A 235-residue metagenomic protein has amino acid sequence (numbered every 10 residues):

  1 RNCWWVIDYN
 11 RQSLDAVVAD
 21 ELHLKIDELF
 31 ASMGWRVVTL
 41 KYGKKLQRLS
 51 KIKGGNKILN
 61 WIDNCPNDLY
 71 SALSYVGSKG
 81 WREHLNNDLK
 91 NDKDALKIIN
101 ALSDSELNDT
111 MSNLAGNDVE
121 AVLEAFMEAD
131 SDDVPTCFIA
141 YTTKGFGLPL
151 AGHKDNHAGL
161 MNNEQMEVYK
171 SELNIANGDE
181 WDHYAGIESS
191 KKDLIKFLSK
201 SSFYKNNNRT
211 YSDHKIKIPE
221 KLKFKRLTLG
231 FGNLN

Functional and structural regions predicted by a protein language model:
W4-V6, N10-N235: Conserved acidic/glycine
